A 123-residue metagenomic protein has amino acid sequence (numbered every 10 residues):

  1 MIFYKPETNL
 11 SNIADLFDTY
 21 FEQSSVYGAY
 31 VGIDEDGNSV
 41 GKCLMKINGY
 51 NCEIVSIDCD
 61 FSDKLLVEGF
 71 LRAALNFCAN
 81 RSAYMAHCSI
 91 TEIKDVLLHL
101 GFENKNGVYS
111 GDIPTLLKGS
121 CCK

Functional and structural regions predicted by a protein language model:
M1-S24, G119-K123: Short amphipathic alpha-helix that is part of the acyltransferase structural core
G28-L65: Conserved donor-binding loop and adjoining core beta-sheet/short helix segment in diverse acyl/aminoacyl transferases
E35, C88-K123: Terminal substrate-recognition subdomain of acyl/acetyltransferases
L44-I47, A86, G101-F102: Short, exposed beta-strand/loop patches in secreted or surface proteins that constitute
C52, R72-N76, D95: N-terminal, well-ordered alpha-helical segments
S62-A79: Conserved acetyl-CoA-binding loop-helix of GNAT-fold acetyltransferases
C78-T91: Conserved GNAT acetyl-CoA-binding A-motif
